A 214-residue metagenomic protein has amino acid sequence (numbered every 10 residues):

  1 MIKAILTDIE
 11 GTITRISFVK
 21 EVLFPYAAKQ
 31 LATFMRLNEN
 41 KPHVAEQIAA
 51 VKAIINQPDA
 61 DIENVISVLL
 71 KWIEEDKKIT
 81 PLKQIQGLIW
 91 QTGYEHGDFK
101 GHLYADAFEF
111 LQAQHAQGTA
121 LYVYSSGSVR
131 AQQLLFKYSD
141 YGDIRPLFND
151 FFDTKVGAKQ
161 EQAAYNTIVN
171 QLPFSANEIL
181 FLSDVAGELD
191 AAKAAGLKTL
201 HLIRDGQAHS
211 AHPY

Functional and structural regions predicted by a protein language model:
M1-I5, N149-Y214: Asp-based, Mg2+/Mn2+-dependent phosphohydrolase catalytic module
I2-E21: Asp-based phosphoryl-transfer active-site loop
I9, Y124-S128, D184: Short, well-ordered beta-to-alpha junction loops that form the rim of enzyme active sites and present histidine/acidic
I13-S17, R130-Q133, L189-D190, A208-S210: Short catalytic/ligand-binding loop motif for oxyanion handling, primarily in non-cytosolic enzymes, centered on
V19-K71: Conserved phosphoryl-transfer catalytic core
P58-A105: Metal-dependent phosphoesterase signature
G87, G97-S139: Substrate-recognition element of Asp-dependent hydrolases with the DxDx(T/V) motif
L121-T167, Q171: Extended hydrophobic/aromatic segments used for targeting, binding, or gating
